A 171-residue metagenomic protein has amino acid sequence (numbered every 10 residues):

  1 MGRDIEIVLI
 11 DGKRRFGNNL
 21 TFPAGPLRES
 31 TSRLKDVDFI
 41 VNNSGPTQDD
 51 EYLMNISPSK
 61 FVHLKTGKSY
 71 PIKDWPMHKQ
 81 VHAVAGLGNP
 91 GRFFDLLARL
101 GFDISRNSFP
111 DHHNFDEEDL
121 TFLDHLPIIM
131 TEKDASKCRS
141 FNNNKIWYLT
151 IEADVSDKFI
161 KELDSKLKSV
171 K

Functional and structural regions predicted by a protein language model:
M1-D49: Phosphate/Mg2+-binding loops and adjacent switch elements in nucleotide/diphosphate-handling enzyme cores
I10, Y52-M54, N107, L149-T150: Hydrophobic residues at beta-strand termini and immediately following loops that shape nucleotide-binding pockets
V37, G86, I128: Residue-level signal for inorganic ion chemistry
F39, P46-G67: Canonical P-loop GTPase G-domain recognition
S44, T131-K133: Short secondary-structure boundary segments
V62, T66-G67, K73-P110, E117 (+1 more regions): Redox- and metal-dependent alpha/beta enzyme cores, enriched for Fe-S-associated oxidoreductases and cofactor-handling
P110-N114, K145-K171: Short, flexible loop segments at boundaries between secondary-structure elements
D116-H125, I129: Conserved motor-coupling elements within RecA-like helicase/translocase cores
